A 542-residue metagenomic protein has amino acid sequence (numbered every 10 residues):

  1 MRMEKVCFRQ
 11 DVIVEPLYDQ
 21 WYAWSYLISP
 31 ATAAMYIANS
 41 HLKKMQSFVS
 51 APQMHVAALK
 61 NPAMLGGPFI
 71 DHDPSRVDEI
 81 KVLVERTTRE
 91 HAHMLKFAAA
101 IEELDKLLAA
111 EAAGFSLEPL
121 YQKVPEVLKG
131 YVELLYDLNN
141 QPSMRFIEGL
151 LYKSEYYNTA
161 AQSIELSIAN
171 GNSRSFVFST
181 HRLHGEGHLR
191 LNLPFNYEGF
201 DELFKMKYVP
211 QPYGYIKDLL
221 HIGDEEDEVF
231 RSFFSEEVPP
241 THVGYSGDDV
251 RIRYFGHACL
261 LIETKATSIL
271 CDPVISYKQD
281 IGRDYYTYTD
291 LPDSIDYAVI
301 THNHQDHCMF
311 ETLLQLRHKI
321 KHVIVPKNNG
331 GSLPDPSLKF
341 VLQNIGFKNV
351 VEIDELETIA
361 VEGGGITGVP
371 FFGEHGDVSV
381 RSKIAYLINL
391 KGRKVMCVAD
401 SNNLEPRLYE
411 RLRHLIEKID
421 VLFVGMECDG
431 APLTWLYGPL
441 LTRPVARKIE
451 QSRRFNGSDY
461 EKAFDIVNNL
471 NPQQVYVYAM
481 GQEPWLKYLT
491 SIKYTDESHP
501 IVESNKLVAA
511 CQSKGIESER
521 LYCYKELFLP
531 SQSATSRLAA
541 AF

Functional and structural regions predicted by a protein language model:
R2-D293, E352-W435, C523-F542: Core dinuclear metal-dependent hydrolase active-site scaffold
Q279, C308, L333, P432 (+1 more regions): Glycine/Thr-rich phosphate-binding loops of Rossmann-like dinucleotide-binding domains
G282, N303, H307, D377 (+2 more regions): Conserved phosphate-coordination/catalytic loops
Y286-D354: Active-site HxH/HxHxD metal-binding segment of metal-dependent hydrolases
V299, I324, C397, V421-F423 (+1 more regions): Structural motif
K319-K321, G392-K394, K418-I419, N471-Q473: Loop/turn elements at helix/coil->beta-strand transitions in domains of secreted/extracellular proteins
S401-F542: Internal alpha/beta domain cores that form substrate/cofactor-binding pockets in large enzymes and binding proteins
